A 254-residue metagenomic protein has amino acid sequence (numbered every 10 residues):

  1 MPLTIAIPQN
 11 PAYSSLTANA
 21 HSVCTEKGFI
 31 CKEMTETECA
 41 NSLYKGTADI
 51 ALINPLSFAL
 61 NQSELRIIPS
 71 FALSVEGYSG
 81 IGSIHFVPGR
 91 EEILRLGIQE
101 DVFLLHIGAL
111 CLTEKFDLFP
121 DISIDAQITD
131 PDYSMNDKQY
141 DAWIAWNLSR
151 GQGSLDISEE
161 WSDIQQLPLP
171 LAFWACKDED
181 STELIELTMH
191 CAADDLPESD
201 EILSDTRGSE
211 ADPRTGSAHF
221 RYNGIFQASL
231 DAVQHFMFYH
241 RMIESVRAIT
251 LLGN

Functional and structural regions predicted by a protein language model:
M1-S22, S79-D141, A228-A232: Bilobed "Venus flytrap"/periplasmic-binding protein-like clamshell domains and structurally analogous long
P8-A12, T35-T37, T47-E64, P69-F71 (+1 more regions): Beta->alpha turn/N-cap motifs
E26-C39: A short beta-strand-loop structural module common to alpha/beta enzyme folds
F29-C31, P120-A126, I249: Generic structural signal for residues in well-ordered beta-strands
S42-Y44, M135-N136: Hydrophobic residues within well-ordered alpha-helices
P69-R90, D163-D180: Hydrophobic/proline-rich hinge and linker segments of small-molecule sensing/allosteric domains, predominantly
S123-L203: Pocket-lining segment of extracytoplasmic ligand-binding domains
D205-N254: An extracytoplasmic/periplasmic, membrane-proximal ligand-sensing/linker region
